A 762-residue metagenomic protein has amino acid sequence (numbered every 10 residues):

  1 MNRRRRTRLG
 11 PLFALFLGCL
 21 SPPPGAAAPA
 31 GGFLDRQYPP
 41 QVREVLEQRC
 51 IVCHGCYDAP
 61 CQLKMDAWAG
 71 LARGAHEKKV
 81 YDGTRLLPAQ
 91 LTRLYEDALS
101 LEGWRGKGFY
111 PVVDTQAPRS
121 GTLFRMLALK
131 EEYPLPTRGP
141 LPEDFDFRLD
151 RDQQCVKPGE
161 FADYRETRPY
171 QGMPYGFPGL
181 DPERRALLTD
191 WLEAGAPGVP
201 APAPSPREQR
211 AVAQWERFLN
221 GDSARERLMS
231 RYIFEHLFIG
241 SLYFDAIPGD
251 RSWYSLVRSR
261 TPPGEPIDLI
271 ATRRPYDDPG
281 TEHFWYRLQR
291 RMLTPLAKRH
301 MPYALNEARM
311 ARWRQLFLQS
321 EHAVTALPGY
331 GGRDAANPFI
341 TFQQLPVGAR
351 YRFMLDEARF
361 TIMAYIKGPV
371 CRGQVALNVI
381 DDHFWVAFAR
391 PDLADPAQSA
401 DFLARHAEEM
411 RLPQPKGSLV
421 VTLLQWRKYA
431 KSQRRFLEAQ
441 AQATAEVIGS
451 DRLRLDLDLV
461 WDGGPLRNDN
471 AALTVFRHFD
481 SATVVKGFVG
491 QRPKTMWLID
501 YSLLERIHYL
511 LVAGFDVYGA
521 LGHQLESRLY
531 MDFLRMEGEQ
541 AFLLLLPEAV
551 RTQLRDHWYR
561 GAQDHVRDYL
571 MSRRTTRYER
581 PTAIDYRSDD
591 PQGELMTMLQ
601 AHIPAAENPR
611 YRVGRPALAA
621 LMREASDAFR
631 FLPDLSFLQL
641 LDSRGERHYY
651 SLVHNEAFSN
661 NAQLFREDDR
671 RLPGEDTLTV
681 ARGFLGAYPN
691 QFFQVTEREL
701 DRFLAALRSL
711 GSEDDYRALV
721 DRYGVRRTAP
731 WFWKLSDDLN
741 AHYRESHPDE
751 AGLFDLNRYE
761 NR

Functional and structural regions predicted by a protein language model:
M1-T7: N-terminal secretory signal peptides that target proteins for export/translocation
R4, L15-F16, I233: Residue-level detector of alpha-helical transmembrane segments in integral membrane proteins
R8-P11, L510: Long alpha-helical scaffolds
G10-S21: Bacterial N-terminal signal peptides
G25-R762: Aromatic- and Gly/Pro-enriched helix-to-coil junctions and flexible linker segments
